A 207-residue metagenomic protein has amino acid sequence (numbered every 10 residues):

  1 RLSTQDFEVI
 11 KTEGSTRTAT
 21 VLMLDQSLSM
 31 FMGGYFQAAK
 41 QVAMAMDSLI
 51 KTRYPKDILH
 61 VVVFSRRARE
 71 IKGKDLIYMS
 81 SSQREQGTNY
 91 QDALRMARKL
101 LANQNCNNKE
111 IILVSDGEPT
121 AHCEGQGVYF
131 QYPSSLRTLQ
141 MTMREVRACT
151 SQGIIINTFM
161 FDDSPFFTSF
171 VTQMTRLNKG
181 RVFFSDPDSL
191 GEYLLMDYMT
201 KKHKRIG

Functional and structural regions predicted by a protein language model:
R1-V21, L28-Q37, T52-P55: Acidic, polar low-complexity linker/tail segments
E13-L22, L59-V62, E110-L113: Short coil-to-beta-strand
D25, D116: Conserved acidic
F31-Y35, Y78-N89, F130-R137: Flexible beta-alpha connector loops of hexameric P-loop NTPases
Q37-Y54, V61-V62: An active-site-proximal "capping" alpha-helix that borders the catalytic cofactor pocket
D57-F64, E70: Phosphate/pyrophosphate-binding betaalpha-module
R67-I71, I77-I112, P119-A121, Q140-M143 (+1 more regions): Von Willebrand factor
Q104-N108, E118-A121, G125-G207: Von Willebrand factor type A / integrin I
